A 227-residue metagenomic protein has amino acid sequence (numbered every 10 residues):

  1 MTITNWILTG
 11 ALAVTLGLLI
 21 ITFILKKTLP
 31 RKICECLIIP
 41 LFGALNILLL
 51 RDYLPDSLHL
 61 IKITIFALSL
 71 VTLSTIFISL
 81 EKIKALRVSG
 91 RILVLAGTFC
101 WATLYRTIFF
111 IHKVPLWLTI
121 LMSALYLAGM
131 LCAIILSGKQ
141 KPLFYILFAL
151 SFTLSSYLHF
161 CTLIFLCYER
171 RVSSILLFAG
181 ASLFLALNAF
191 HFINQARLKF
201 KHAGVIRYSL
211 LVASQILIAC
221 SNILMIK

Functional and structural regions predicted by a protein language model:
M1-K227: Polytopic alpha-helical membrane-helix bundles and their juxtamembrane interface segments in multi-pass membrane
